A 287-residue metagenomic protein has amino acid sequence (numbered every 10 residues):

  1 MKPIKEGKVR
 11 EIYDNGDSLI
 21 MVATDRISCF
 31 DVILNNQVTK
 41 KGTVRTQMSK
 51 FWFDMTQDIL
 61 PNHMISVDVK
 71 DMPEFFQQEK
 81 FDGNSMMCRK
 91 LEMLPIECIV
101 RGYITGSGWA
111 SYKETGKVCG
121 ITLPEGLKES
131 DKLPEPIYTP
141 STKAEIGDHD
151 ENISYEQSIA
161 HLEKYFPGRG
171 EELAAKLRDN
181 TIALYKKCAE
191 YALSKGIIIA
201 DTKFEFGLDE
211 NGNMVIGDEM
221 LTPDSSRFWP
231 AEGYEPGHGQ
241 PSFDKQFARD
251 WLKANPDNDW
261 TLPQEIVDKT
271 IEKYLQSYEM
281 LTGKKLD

Functional and structural regions predicted by a protein language model:
M1-E145, N258-D287: Active-site loop/lid in soluble adenylation, ligation, and acyl-transfer enzymes
S18, M93-P95, K195-I199, N211-M214: Coil-to-beta-strand transition motifs
F30, W109-A110, N211, S225-R227: Intrinsically disordered, low-complexity acidic/polar segments
V100, I199-M220: Conserved metal-phosphate-binding beta-hairpin within the catalytic cores of diverse ATP-dependent phosphoryl-transfer
E114-K117, L123-E172, I216, M220-L281: Anionic ligand-binding catalytic core segments
G168-A200: A long amphipathic alpha-helix within ATP-dependent nucleotide-binding catalytic cores
